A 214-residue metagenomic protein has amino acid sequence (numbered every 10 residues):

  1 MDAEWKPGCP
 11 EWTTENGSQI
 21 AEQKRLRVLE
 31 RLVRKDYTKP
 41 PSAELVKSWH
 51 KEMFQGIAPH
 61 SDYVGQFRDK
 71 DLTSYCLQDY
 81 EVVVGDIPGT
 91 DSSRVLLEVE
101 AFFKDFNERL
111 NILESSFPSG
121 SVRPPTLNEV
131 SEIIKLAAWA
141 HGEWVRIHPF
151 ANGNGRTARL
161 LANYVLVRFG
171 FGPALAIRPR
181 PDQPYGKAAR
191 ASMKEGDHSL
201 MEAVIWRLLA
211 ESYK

Functional and structural regions predicted by a protein language model:
M1-K214: FIC/Doc superfamily catalytic core
